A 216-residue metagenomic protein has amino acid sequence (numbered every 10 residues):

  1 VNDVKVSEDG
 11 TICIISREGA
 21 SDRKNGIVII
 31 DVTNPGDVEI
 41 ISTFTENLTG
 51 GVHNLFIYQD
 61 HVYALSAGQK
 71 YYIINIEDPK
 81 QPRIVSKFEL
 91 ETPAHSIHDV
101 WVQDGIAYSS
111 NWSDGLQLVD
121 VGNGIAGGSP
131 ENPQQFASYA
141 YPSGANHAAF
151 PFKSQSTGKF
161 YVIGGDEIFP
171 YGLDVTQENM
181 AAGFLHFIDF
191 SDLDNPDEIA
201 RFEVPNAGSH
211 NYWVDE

Functional and structural regions predicted by a protein language model:
V1-E216: Feature marking well-ordered beta-strand scaffolds used for ligand recognition
